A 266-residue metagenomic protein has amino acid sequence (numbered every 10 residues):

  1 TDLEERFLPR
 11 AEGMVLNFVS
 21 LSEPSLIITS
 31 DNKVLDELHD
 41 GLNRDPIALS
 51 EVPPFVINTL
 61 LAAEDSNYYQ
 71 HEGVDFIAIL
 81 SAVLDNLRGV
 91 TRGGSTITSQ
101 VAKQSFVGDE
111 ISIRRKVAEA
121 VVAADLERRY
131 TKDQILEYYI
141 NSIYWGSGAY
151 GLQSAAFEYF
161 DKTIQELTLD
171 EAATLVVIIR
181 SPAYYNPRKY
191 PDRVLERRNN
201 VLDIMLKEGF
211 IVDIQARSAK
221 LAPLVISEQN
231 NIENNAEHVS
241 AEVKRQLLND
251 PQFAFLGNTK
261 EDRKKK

Functional and structural regions predicted by a protein language model:
T1-K266: Juxtamembrane regions of bacterial inner-membrane/periplasmic proteins, predominantly the peptidoglycan biogenesis
